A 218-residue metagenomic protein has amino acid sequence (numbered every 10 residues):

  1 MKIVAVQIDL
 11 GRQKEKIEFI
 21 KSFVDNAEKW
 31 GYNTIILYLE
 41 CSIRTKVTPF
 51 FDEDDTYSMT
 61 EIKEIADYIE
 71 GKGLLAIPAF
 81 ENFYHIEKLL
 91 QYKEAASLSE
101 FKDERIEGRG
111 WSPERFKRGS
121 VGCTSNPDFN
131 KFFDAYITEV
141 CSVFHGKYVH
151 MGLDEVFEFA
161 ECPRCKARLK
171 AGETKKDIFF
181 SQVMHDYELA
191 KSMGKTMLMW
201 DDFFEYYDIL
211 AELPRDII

Functional and structural regions predicted by a protein language model:
M1-K2: N-terminal amphipathic alpha-helix/helix-capping segment at the start of soluble metabolic enzymes
A5-I218: Aromatic-lined carbohydrate-binding surfaces of glycoside hydrolases
